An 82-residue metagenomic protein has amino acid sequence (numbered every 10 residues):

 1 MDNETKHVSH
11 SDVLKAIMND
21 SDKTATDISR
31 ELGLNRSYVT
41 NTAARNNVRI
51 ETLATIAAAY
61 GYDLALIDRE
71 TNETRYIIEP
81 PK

Functional and structural regions predicted by a protein language model:
M1-S21: A short, Lys/Arg-rich alpha-helix, primarily the initiator
K15, T40-N41, A54: Key DNA-contacting residues within the recognition helix of helix-turn-helix
N19, R30, A58: Alpha-helical residues within the helix-turn-helix
T24-S29: Short alpha-helical "recognition helix" segments of helix-turn-helix
G33-V48: Recognition helix of helix-turn-helix/homeodomain-like DNA-binding domains that insert into the DNA major groove
E51-I67: DNA major-groove recognition helix of helix-turn-helix/homeodomain DNA-binding modules
I67-K82: Short, charged recognition helix plus adjacent turn of helix-turn-helix-like nucleic-acid-binding domains
